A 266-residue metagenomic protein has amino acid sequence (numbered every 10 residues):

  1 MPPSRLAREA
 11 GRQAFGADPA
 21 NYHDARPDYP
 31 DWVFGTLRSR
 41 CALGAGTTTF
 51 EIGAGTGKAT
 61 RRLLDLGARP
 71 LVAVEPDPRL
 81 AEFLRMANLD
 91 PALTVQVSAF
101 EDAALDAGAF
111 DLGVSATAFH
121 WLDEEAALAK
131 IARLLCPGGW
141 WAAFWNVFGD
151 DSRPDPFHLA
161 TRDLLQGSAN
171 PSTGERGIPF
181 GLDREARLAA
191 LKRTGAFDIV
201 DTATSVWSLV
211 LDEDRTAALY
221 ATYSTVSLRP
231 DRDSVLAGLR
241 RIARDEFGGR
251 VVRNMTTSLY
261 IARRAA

Functional and structural regions predicted by a protein language model:
M1-G44: Conserved class I S-adenosyl-L-methionine
F50, T56-A103: Class I SAM-dependent methyltransferase SAM/SAH-binding core
T56, P179-A266: Conserved Class I S-adenosyl-L-methionine
A103-G113: A short acidic, Gly/Pro-enriched loop at the edge of an enzyme's catalytic core that lines a small-molecule cofactor
T117: Short catalytic micro-motifs in class I SAM-dependent methyltransferases
L122-I131: A short, conserved alpha-helix within the catalytic core of class I
A132, C136-V206: Conserved catalytic/acceptor-binding region of the Class I
